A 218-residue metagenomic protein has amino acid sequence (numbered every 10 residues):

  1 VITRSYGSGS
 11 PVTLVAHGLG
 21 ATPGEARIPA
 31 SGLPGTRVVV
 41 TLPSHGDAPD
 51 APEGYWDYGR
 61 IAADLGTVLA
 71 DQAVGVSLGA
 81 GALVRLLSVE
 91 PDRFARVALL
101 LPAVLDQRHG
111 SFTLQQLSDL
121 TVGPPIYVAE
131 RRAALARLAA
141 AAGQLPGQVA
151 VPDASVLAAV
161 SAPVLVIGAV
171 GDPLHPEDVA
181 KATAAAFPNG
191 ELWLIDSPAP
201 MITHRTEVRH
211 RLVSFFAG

Functional and structural regions predicted by a protein language model:
I2-P49: Conserved HGGG/HGGXW glycine-rich cap/lid loop of the alpha/beta-hydrolase fold
H17, D71, G75-A80, A169: Conserved alpha/beta-hydrolase "nucleophile elbow" surrounding the catalytic nucleophile
V39-Q72: Active-site loop/oxyanion-hole signature of alpha/beta-hydrolase fold enzymes
G81-G123: Flexible "cap/lid" loop of the alpha/beta hydrolase fold
Y127-S155, G171: Hydrophobic, aromatic-rich cap/lid helix
V160, V166-G168: Short beta-strand/loop motif that positions the catalytic acidic residue of the alpha/beta-hydrolase fold
P173-V179: Conserved alpha/beta-hydrolase "acid-adjacent" motif
G190-G218: Catalytic active-site module of serine/aspartate enzymes centered on a nucleophile-bearing elbow/loop
